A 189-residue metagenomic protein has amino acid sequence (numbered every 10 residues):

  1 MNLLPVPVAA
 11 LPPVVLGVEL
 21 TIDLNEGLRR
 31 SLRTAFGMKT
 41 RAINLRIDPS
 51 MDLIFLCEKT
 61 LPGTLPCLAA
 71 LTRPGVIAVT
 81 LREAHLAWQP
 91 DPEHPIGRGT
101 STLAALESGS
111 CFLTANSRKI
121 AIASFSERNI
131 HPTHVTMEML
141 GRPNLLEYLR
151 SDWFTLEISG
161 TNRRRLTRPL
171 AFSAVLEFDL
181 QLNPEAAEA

Functional and structural regions predicted by a protein language model:
M1-P49: N-terminal leader/pro-regions and domain N-caps
M1-V6, P12, I47-P49, G109 (+5 more regions): A short, solvent-exposed, low-complexity linear motif enriched for acidic/polar residues with Pro/Gly/Ser/Thr
V14-L20, K59, I77, A84-L86 (+3 more regions): One face of beta-strands
I22-E26, E83-P92, L113-K119, G160-L166 (+1 more regions): Beta-strand elements of well-folded, non-transmembrane domains
R30-H85: A short beta-strand-loop element at or near the start of a globular domain
C67-A69, Q89-G99: Short amphipathic, basic-aromatic surface patches that mediate peripheral association with negatively charged
H94-R118: Short, surface-exposed beta-strand/strand-loop-strand elements in extracellular ectodomains
A123-L182: Cysteine-clustered segments with highest specificity for TGF-beta superfamily mature ligands
